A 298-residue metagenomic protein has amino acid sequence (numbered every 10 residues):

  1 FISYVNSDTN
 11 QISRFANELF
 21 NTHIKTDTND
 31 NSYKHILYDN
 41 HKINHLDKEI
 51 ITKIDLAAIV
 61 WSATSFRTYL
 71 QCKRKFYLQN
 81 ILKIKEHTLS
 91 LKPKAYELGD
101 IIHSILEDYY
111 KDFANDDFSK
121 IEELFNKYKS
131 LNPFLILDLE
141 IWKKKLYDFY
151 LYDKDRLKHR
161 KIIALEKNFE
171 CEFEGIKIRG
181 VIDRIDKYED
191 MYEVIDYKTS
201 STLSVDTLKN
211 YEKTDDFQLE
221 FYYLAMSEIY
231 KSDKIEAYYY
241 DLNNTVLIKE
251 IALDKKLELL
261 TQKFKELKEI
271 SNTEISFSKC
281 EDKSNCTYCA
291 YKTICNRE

Functional and structural regions predicted by a protein language model:
F1-D8, S65-T68, G180-D186, C295: Conserved helicase core region in the C-terminal RecA-like lobe
F1-I24, T28, E269-Y291: C-terminal accessory regions
Q11-N31, K213-Y230, T245: C-terminal, active-site-flanking charged/polar segments
A16-K111, K161-I163, D282-K283, Y291 (+1 more regions): C-terminal, charged and often intrinsically disordered regions of DNA end-processing helicases and nucleases
A57-I59, L78-E86, H103-S104, E122-S130 (+3 more regions): Short acidic (Asp/Glu) and glycine-rich catalytic loops that position anionic groups and cofactors
T88-P93, E97, P133-D138, E172-I176 (+4 more regions): Short, contiguous acidic/charged loop-to-helix segments that flank catalytic cores in large enzymes
L98-N168, E172, I251, E258: A non-catalytic, helix-rich entry segment at domain boundaries
A164-Y230, F264: Non-catalytic protein-protein interaction segments used by genome-maintenance enzymes to assemble and couple activities
